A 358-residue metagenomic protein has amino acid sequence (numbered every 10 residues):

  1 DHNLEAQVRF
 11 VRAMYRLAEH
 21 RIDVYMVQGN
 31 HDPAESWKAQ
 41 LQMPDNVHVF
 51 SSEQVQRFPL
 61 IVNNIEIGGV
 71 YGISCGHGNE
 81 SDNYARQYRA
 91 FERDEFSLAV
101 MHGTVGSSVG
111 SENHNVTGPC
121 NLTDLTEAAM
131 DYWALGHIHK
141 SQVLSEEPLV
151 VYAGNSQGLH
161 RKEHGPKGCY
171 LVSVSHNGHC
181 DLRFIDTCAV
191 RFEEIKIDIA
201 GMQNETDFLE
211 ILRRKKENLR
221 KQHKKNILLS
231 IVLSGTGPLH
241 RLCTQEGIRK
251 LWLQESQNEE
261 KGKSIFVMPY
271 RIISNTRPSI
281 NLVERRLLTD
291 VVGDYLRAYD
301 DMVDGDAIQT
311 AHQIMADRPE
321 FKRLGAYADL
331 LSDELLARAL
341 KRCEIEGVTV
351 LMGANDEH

Functional and structural regions predicted by a protein language model:
D1-E5, I199-M202: Short, glycine-rich nucleotide/cofactor-binding loops
H2-D181: His/Asp/Glu-rich metal-coordinating catalytic cores of metallo-dependent phosphodiesterases/hydrolases acting on
T187-H358: Accessory, non-catalytic peripheral segments of nucleic-acid enzymes
